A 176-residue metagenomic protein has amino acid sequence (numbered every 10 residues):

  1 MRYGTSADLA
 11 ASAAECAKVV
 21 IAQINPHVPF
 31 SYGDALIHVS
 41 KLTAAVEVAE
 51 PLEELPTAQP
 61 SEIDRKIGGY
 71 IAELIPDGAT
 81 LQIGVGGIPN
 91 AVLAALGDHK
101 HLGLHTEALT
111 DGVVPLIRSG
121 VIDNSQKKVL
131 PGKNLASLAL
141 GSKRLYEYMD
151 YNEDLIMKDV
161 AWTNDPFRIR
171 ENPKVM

Functional and structural regions predicted by a protein language model:
M1-M176: Conserved phosphate- and dinucleotide-binding cores of soluble alpha/beta proteins, encompassing both enzyme active
